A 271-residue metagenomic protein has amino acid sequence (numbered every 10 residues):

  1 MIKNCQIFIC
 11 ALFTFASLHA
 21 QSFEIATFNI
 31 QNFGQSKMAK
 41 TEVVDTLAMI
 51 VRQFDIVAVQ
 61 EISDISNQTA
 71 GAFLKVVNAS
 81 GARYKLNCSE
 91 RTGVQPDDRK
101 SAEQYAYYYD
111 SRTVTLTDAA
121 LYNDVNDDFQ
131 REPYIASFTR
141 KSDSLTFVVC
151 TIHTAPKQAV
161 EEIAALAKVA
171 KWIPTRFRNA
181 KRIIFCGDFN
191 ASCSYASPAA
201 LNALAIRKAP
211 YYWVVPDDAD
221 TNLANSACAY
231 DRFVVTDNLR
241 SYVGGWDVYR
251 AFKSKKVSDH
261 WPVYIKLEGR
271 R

Functional and structural regions predicted by a protein language model:
M1-Q6: Positively charged n-region of N-terminal signal peptides that target proteins for export
I7-S17: Bacterial N-terminal signal peptides
Q21-R271: Divalent cation-coordinating acidic motifs and surrounding scaffolds that mediate Ca2+/Mg2+/Mn2+/Zn2+-dependent binding
